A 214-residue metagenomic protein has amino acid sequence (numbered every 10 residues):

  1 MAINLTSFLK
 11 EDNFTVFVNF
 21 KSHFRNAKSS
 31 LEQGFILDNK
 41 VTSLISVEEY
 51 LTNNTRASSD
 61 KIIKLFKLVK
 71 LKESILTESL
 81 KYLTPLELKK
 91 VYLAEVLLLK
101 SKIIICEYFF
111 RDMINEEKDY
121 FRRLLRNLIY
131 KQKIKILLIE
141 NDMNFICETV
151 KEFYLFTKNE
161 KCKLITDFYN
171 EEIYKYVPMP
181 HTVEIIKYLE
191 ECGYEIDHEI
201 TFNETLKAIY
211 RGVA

Functional and structural regions predicted by a protein language model:
T6-R56: ABC ATPase nucleotide-binding domain signature region
L65-L83: Conserved ABC nucleotide-binding domain
Y92-A94: Hydrophobic anchor residue at the start of the ABC signature
I139-N141: H-loop/switch region of ABC-family ATPase nucleotide-binding domains
I146-E148: A short, surface-exposed alpha-helical micro-motif characterized by mixed small hydrophobic and charged/polar residues
K151-T166: H-loop (His-switch) and adjacent beta-strand-loop-beta switch element of ABC-type ATPase nucleotide-binding domains
E172-A214: ABC ATPase nucleotide-binding domains
